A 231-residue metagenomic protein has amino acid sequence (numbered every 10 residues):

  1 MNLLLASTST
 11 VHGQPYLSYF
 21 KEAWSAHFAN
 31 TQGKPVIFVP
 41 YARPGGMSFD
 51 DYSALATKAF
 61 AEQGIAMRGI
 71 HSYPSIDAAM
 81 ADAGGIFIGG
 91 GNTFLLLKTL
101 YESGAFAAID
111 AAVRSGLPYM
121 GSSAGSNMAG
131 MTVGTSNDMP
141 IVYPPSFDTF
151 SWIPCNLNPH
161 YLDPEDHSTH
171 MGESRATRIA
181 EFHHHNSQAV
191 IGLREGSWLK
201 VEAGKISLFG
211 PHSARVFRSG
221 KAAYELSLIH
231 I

Functional and structural regions predicted by a protein language model:
M1-G85: N-terminal beta1-alpha1 cap of cysteine-dependent amidohydrolase-like domains
S9, A42, G91-F94, G125 (+1 more regions): Short glycine-rich anion-binding loops that position phosphate/pyrophosphate groups of nucleotides and phosphorylated
K21, Y52-L55, Y101-A107, I141 (+1 more regions): Charged helix-capping and loop-helix junction motifs
V36, I86, S123, L157 (+1 more regions): A residue-level signal for conserved active-site and pocket-lining positions in enzyme catalytic cores
I65-P118: Flexible gly/pro-rich beta->alpha loop and the following alpha-helix that scaffold active-site loops
K98-T99, F106-S168: Class I SAM-dependent methyltransferase SAM-binding "motif I" and its flanking Rossmann-like core
C155-G196, K200-E202, F209-P211: Conserved anion/nucleotide-ligand pocket segment
I229-I231: Conserved small/polar residues in nucleotide/adenosyl-binding loops
